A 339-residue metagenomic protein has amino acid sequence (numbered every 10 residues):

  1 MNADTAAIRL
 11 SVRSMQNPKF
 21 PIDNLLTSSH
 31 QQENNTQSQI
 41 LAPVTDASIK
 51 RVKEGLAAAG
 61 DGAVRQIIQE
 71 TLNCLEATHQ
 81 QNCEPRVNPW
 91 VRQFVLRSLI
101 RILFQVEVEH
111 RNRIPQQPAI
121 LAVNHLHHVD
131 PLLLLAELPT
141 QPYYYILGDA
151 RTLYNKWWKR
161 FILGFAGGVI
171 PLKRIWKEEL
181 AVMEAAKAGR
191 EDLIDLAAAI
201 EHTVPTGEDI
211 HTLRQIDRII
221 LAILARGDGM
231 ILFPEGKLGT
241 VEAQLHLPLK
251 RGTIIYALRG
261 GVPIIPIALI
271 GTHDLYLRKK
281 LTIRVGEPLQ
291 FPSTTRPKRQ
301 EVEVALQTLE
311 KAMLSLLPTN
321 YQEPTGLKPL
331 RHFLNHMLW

Functional and structural regions predicted by a protein language model:
M1-P18, I22: Short, low-complexity, charge-dense intrinsically disordered segments
L25-C83, V87, V182-W339: Non-catalytic C-terminal accessory region of glycerolipid acyltransferases and related lyso-lipid remodeling enzymes
P85, P89-F104, L163-G164, N335: Short hydrophobic helices that act as membrane-entry/anchoring signals
L96, L134-L135, K159-R160, I220-L221 (+1 more regions): Short amphipathic alpha-helical segments and helix-helix/interface helices
L96-H125: Helix-to-loop junction immediately C-terminal to a conserved catalytic motif
Q105-E109, L133-L134, D217-R218, R251-G252: A generic local structural motif
N112, A150, K173-W176, A268 (+1 more regions): Residues at the C-termini of beta-strands that transition into short coil/loop
Q116-H202: Catalytic core of membrane glycerolipid acyltransferases/transacylases, capturing the structured, soluble-facing
